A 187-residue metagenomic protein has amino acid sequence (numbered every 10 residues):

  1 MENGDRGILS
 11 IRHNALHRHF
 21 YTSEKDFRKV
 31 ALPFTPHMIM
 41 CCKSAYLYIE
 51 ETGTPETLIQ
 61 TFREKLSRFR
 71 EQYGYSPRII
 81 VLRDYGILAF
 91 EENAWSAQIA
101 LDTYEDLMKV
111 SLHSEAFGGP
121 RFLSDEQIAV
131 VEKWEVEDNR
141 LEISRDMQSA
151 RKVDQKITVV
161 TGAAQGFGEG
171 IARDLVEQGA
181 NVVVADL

Functional and structural regions predicted by a protein language model:
M1-R151: Domain-length cofactor-binding catalytic modules of enzymes
R151-V183: Canonical Rossmann dinucleotide-binding motif of NAD(H)/NADP(H)-dependent dehydrogenases/reductases, specifically
D186: Conserved acidic E/D residue at the C-terminus of a beta-strand in Rossmann-like folds
